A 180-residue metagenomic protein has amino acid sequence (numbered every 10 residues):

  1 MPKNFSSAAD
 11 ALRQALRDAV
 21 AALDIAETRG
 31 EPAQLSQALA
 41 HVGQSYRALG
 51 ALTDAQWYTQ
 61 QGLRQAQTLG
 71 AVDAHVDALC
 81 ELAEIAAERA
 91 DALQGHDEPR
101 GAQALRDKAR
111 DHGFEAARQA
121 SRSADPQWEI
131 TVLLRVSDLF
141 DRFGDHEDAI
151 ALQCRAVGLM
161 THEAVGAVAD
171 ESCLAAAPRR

Functional and structural regions predicted by a protein language model:
A8, T28, A48, T68 (+5 more regions): Alpha-helix C-terminal capping/termination sites
A15, A19-A22, A55, T59-G62 (+6 more regions): Tetratricopeptide repeat
L23-A26, Y46, A66, A120-S121 (+2 more regions): Eukaryotic all-alpha helical interaction scaffolds
Q37, W57, D77, E84 (+5 more regions): Residue register of alpha-helical TPR repeats
